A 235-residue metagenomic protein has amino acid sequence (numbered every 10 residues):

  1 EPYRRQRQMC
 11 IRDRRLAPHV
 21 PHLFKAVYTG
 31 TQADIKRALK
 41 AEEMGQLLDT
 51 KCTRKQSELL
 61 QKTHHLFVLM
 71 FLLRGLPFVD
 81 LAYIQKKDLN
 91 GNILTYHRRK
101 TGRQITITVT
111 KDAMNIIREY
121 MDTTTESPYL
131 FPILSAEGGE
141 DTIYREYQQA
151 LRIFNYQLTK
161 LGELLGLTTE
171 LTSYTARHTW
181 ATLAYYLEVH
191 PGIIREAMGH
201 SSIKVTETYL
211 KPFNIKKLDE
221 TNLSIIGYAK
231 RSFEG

Functional and structural regions predicted by a protein language model:
E1-R7, I11: Single conserved hydrophobic/aromatic residue that forms the stacking wall/gate of nucleotide- or nucleobase-binding
P18, T106-K111, N115, Y120 (+1 more regions): DNA/chromatin major-groove-contacting recognition/catalytic segments
H19-A26, Y83-E119: Conserved tyrosine-mediated DNA breakage-rejoining catalytic core shared by Y-recombinases
H22-K62: Long, amphipathic, Lys/Arg-enriched alpha-helical "connector/arm" segment
C52-E58, N155-E196: Short, basic (Lys/Arg/His-rich) helix/loop patches that form interaction surfaces in the mid-to-C-terminal regions
K87-T95, T168-T169, V189-T208, E234-G235: Short, polar N-cap/turn motifs at the start of nucleic acid-interacting alpha helices
R98-G102, M198-L223: Catalytic-site neighborhood detector that most strongly recognizes the C-terminal catalytic loop/helix of tyrosine
T125, I133-T142, S224-G235: C-terminal secondary-structure termini that scaffold catalytic or DNA-interacting sites
